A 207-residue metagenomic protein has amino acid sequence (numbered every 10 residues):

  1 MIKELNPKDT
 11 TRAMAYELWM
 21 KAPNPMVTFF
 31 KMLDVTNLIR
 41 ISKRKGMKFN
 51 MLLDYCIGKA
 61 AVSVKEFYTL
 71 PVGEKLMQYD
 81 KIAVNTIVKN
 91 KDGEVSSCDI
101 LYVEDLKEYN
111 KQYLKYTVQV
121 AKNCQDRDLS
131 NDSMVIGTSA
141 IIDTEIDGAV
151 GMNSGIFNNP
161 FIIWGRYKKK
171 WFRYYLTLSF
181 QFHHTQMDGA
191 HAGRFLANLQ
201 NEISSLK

Functional and structural regions predicted by a protein language model:
M1-I2, W171-R173, Q200-K207: Charged, conformationally dynamic linker/hinge segments that couple catalytic or nucleotide-dependent chemistry
L5-K8, M20-L52, Y68-I82, V135-T138 (+3 more regions): Gly/Ser/Thr-rich phosphate-binding loops and adjoining beta-strand/alpha-helix segments that form adenosine-phosphate
L38-S63, L176-F195: Acyl activation and transfer enzymes in specialized metabolism, enriched for ANL adenylate-forming modules
A60-F67, E202, L206: Short alpha-helical functional segments enriched in proximate histidine and acidic residues
F67-D99, Q125-D128: Small-residue-rich loop/turn and linker elements
N90-I146: Helical lid/core segments from catalytic subdomains that handle acyl or acyl-like groups
Y116-C124, D128, P160-I163, S179-F182 (+2 more regions): Plant-skewed but cross-kingdom recognition/interaction modules and surfaces
A149-Q181, T185-M187, A192, A197: Intrinsically disordered, low-complexity linker/assembly segments
